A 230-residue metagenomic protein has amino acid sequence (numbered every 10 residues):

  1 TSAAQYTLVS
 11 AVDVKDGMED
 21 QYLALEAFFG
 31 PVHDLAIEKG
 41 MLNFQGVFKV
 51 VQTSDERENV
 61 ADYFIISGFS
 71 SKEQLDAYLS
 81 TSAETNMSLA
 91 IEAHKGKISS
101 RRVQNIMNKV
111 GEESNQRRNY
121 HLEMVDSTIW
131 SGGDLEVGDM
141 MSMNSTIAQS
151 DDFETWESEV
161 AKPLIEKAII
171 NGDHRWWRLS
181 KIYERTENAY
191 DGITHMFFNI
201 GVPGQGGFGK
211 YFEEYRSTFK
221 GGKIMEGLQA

Functional and structural regions predicted by a protein language model:
T1-A230: Short S/T/G/P-rich N-terminal loop/turn motif that feeds into the first structured element of a domain
